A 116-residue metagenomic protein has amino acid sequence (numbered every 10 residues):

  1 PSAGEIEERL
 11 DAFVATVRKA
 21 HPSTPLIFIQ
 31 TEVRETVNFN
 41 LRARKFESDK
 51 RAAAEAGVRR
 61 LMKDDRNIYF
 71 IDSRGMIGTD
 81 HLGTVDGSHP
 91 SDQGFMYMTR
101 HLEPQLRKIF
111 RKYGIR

Functional and structural regions predicted by a protein language model:
P1-R116: Alpha-helical cap/lid subdomain in secreted, periplasmic, or secretory-pathway luminal O-acyl-processing enzymes
